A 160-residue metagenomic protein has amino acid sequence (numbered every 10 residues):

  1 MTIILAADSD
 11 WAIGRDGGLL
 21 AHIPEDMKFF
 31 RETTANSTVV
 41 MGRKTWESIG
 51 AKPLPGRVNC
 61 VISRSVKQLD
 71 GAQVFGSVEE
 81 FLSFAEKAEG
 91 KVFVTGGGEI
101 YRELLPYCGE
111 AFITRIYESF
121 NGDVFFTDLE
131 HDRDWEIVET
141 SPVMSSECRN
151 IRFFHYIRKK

Functional and structural regions predicted by a protein language model:
M1-K160: Enzymes that bind and transform nitrogen-containing heteroaromatic metabolites
